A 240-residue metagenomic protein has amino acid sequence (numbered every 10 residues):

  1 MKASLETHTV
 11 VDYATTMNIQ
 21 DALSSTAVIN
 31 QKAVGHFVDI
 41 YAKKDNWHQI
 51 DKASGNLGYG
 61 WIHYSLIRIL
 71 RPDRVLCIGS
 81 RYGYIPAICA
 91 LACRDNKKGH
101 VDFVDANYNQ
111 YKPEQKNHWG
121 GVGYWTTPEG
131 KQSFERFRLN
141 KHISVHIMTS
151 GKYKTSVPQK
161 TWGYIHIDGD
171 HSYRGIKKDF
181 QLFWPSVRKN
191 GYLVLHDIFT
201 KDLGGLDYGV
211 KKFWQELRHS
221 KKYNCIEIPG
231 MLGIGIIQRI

Functional and structural regions predicted by a protein language model:
M1-S54: Rossmann-like AdoMet
W47-Q49, A53-S54, Y64-I240: S-adenosylmethionine/decaboxylated-SAM
G55-Y59: N-terminal pre-P-loop "Q-motif" helix
